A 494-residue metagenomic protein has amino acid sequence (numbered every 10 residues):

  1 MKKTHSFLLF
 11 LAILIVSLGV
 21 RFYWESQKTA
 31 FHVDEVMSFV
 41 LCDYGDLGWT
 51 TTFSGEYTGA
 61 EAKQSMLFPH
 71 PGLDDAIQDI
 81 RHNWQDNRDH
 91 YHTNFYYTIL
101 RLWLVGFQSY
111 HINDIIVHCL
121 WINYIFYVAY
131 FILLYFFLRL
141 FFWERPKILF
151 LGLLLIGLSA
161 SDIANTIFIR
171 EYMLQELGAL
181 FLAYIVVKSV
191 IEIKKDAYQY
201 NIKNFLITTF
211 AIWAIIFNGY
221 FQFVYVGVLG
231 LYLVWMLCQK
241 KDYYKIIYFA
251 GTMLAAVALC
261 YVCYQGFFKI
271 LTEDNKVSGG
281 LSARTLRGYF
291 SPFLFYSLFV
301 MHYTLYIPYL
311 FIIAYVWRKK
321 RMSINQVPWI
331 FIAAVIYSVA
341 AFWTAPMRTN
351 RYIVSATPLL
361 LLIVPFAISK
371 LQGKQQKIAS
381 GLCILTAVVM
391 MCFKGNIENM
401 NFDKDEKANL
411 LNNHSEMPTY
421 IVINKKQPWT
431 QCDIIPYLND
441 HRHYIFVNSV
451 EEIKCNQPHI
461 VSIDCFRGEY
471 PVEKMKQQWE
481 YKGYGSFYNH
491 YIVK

Functional and structural regions predicted by a protein language model:
F10-L14, K203, L254, I368-K394: Signature aromatic-anchored transmembrane alpha helix within multi-pass, membrane-resident enzymes that catalyze glycan
D43-F95, L100-V117: Interfacial juxtamembrane loops and adjacent helix segments that form the catalytic/substrate-binding surfaces
L102, L133-F136, L154, L158 (+3 more regions): Specific aromatic-rich, kink-prone transmembrane helix
H118-W143, F181, I185, Y315: Transmembrane-helix motifs of polytopic, lipid-linked glycan transferases
I132-Y135, L233-Q239, M301-I324: Hydrophobic, aromatic-rich transmembrane alpha-helices and their immediate juxtamembrane boundary segments
G152, Q199-Y220, A255: Membrane-interface alpha helices of multi-pass inner-membrane proteins
L174-Q175, I330-I332, T344-Q372: Hydrophobic/aromatic-rich transmembrane helices and adjacent perimembrane loops
T386-H443: Membrane-embedded, lumen/periplasm-facing catalytic core of multi-pass transferases that use lipid-linked donors
